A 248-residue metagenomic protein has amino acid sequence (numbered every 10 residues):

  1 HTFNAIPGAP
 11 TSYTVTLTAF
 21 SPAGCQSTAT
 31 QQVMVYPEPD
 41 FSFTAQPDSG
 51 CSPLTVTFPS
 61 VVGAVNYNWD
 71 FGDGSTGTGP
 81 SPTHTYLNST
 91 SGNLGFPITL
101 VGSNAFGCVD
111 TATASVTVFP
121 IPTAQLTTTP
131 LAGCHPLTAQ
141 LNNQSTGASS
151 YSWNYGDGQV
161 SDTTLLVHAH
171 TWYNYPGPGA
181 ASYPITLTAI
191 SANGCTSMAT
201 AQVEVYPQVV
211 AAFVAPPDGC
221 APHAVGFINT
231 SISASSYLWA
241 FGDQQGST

Functional and structural regions predicted by a protein language model:
H1-T248: Extracellular/lumenal mature domains of secreted and surface-exposed proteins
